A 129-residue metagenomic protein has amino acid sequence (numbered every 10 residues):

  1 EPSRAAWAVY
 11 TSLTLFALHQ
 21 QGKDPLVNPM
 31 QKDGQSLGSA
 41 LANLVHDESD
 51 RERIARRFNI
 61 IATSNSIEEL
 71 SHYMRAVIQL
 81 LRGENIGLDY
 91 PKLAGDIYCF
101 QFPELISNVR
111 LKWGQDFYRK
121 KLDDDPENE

Functional and structural regions predicted by a protein language model:
E1-A40: Aromatic- and glycine-enriched beta-alpha-beta binding-site module
S3, A8-S12, R51, I106 (+1 more regions): Short linear sequence motifs
T14-A17, G22-P25, L44, E48 (+4 more regions): Residue-level detector of solvent-exposed, low-hydrophobicity positions
M30-C99: Conserved binding-pocket/active-site segment within a compact domain
L80-E129: Alpha-helical oligomerization segments
